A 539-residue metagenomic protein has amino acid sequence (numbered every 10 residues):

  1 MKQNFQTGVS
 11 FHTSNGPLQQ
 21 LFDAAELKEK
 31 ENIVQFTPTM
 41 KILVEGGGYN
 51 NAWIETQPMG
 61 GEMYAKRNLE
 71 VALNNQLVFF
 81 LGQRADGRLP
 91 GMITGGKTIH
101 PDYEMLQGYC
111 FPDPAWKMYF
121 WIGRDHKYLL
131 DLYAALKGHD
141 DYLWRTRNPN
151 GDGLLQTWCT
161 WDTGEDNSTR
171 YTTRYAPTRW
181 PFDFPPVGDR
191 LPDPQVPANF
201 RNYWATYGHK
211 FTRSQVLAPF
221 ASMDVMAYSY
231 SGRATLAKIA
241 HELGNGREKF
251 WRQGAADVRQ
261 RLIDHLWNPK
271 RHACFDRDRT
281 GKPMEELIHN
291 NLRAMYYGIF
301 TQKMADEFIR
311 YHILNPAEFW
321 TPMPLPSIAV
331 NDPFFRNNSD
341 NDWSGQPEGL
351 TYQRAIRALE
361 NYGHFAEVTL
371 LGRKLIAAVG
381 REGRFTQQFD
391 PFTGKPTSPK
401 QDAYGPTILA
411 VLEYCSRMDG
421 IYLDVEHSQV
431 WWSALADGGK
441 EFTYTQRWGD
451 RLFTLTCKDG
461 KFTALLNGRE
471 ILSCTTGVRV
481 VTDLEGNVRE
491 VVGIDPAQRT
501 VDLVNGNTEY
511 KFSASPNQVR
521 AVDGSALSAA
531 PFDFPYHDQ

Functional and structural regions predicted by a protein language model:
Q3-F5, V9-K28, N32-F36, Y49-N51 (+5 more regions): Catalytic cores of carbohydrate-active enzymes
Q3-L130, K137, A221, A234 (+4 more regions): Substrate-binding groove/exosite segments of carbohydrate-active enzymes
Q6-G8, H12-A24, K66-R67, R84 (+3 more regions): Active-site acid/base region of carbohydrate-active enzymes
P17-A25, N68-L81, D125-W144, G232 (+5 more regions): Extended, well-ordered alpha-helical scaffold segments
F36-E45, P322-A329, Q387-Q388, E426-H427: Short coil/turn segments at secondary-structure boundaries
A52, E104-Q107, F111-W121, K270-H312 (+1 more regions): C-terminal capping/lid segments that line or modulate ligand- or cofactor-binding pockets
N68-E165, R170, H265-W267, T321-F334 (+1 more regions): Helix-terminus loop motifs that line ligand-binding clefts
R417-Q539: Non-catalytic C-terminal accessory domains or segments of carbohydrate-active enzymes
